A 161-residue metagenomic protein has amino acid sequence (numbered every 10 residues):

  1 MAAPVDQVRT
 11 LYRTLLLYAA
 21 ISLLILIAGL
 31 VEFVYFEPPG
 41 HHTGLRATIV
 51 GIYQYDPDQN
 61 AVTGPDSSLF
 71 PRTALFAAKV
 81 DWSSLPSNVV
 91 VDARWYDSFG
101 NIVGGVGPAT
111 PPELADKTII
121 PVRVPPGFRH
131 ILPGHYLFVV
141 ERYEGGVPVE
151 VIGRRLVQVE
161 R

Functional and structural regions predicted by a protein language model:
M1-Y12: N-terminal Lys/Arg-rich, disordered targeting/topogenic segments
T14-F33: Hydrophobic membrane-insertion alpha-helices, especially the h-region of bacterial N-terminal signal peptides
F33-G51: Ser/Thr/Pro/Gly-rich low-complexity linker/stalk segments immediately outside membranes or between
G51-S87: Contiguous beta-strand segments within globular domains
W82, V147-R161: Short beta-strand elements
A93-D97, V140-R142: Conserved aromatic beta-strand anchor motif in extracellular beta-sandwich/beta-rich domains
I102-A115, G153-L156: Solvent-exposed serine/threonine-rich low-complexity stretches and specific carbohydrate-binding patches
P111-L137, E144: Short, solvent-exposed, Trp/other aromatic-anchored flexible loops in extracytoplasmic proteins
